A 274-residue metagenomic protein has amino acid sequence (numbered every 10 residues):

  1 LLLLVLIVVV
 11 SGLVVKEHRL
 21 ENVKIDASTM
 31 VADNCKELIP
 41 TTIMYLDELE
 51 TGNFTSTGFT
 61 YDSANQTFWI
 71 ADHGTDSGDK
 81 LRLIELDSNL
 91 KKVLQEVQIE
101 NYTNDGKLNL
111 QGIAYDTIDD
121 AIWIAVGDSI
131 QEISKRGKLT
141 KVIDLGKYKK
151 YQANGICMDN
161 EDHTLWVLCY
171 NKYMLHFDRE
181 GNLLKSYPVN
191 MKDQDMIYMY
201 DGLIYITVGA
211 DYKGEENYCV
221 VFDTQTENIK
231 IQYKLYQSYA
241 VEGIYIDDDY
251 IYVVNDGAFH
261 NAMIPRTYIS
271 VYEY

Functional and structural regions predicted by a protein language model:
M30-N53: A short helix->beta-strand "capping" segment at the edge of beta-propeller domains
L46-F54, V97-G106, I143-K149, Y187-M191 (+1 more regions): Surface loop/turn motifs at the tips and blade-to-blade linkers of beta-strand repeat domains
D47-D79: Beta-strand-rich domains and repeat architectures in extracellular enzymes and scaffolds, especially beta-propellers
N53-T60, D105-A114, K150-D159, M191-D201 (+1 more regions): Repeated scaffold domains used in trafficking and secretory/extracellular systems, primarily beta-propellers
T67-W69, A121-W123, T164-V167, I204-T207 (+1 more regions): Conserved beta-propeller blade signature
G74-G78, S129-I130, K172-Y173, A210-G214 (+1 more regions): Short glycine/acidic-enriched loop and turn motifs that connect beta-strands
L86-K91, I133-K138, F177-N182, F222-E227 (+1 more regions): Short loop/turn segments that connect beta-strands within beta-propeller blades
E242-Y274: Blade-level signature of beta-propeller repeat domains, shared across WD40, Kelch, NHL, RCC1 and BNR/Asp-box propellers
